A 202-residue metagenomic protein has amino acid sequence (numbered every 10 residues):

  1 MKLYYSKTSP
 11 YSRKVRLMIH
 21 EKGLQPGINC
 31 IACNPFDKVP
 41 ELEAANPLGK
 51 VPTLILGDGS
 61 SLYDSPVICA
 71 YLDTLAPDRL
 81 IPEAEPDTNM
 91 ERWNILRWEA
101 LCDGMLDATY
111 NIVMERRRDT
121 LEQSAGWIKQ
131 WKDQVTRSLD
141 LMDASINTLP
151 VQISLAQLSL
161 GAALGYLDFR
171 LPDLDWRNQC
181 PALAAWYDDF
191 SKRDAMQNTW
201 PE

Functional and structural regions predicted by a protein language model:
M1-A125: GST-like domain detector, emphasizing the conserved glutathione-binding G-site in the N-terminal thioredoxin-like
G23-Q25, P150, S191: Short, well-ordered coil/turn elements that cap or connect secondary structure elements
C69, D73, L96-E99, L139 (+2 more regions): Non-transmembrane alpha-helical segments in soluble domains of secreted/periplasmic/extracellular proteins
D78, A144-Q152, D194-W200: Surface-exposed helix-capping loop/turn segments at secondary-structure junctions
R79-A84, R177, Q197-E202: Short, hydrophobic secondary-structure boundary micro-motifs
M90, C102-A185: GST-like fold's C-terminal all-alpha helical module
N178-T199: C-terminal end-helix/capping segment
